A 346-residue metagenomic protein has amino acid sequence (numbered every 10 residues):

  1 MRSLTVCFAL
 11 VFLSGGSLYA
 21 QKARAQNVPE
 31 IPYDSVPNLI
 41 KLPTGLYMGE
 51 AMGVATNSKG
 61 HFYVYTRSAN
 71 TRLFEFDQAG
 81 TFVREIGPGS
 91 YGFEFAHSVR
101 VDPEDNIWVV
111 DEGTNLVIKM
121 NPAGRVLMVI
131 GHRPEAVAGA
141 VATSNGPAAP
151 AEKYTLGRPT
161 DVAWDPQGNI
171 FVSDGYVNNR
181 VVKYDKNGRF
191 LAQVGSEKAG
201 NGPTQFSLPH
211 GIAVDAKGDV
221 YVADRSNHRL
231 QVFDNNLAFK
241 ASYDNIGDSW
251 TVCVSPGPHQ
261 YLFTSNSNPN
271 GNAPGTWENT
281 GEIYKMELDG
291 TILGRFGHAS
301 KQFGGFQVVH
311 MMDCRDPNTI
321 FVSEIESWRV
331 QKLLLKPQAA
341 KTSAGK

Functional and structural regions predicted by a protein language model:
T5-G16: Bacterial N-terminal signal peptides
Q21-K346: Eukaryotic scaffold repeat domains enriched in small/polar residues
